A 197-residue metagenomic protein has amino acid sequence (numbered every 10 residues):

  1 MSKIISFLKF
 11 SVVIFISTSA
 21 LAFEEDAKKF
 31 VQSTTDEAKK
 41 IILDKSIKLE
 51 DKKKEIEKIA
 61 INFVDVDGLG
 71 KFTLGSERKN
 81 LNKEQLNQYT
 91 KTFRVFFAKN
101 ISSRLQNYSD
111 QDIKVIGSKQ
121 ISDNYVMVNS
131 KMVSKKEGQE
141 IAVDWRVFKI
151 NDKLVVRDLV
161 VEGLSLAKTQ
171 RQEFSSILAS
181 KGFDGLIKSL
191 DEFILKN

Functional and structural regions predicted by a protein language model:
M1-F10: Bacterial N-terminal signal peptides that target proteins for export
T18-F23: Sec/Tat signal peptide C-region and signal peptidase I cleavage site
E24-I101: Early exported N-terminus immediately downstream of N-terminal targeting peptides
K40, D44-I47, D51-K54, N80-E84 (+6 more regions): Surface-exposed, polar/charged faces of alpha-helical domains in mature secreted/periplasmic/lumenal proteins
F93, G117-K119, M132-S134, W145-V147 (+1 more regions): A mature extracytoplasmic/lumenal domain signature
K99-I141, F193-N197: Surface-exposed, charged secondary-structure patches
E140-K168: Short beta-strand edge/turn micro-motifs at domain boundaries
D158-N197: Low-complexity, intrinsically disordered terminal/linker segments enriched in charged and Gly/Pro repeats
